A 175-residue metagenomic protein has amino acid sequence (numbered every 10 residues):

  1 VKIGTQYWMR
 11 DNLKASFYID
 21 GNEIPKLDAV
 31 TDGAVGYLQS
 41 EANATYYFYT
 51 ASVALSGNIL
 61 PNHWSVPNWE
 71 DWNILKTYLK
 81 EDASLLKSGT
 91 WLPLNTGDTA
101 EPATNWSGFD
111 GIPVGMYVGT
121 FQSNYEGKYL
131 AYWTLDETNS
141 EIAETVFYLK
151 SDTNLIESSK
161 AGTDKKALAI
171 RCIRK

Functional and structural regions predicted by a protein language model:
V1-K175: Conserved positions within compact, well-structured domain cores
